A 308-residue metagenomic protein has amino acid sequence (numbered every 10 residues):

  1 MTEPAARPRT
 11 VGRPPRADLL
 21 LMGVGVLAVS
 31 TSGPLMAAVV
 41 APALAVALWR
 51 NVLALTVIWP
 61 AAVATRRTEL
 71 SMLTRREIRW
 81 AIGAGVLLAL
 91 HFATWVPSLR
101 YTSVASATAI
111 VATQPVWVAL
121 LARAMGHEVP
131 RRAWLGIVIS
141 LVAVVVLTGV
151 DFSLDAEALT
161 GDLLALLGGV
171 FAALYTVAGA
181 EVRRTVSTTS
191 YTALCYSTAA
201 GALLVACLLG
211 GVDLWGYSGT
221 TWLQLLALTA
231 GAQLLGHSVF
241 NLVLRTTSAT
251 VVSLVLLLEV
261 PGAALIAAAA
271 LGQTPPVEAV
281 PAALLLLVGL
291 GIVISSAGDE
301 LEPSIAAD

Functional and structural regions predicted by a protein language model:
M1-L48, A54, A61, G83-T94 (+4 more regions): Glycine-/small-residue-enriched transmembrane alpha-helix faces in small-molecule transporters and effluxers
T2-P8, N51, V150, T221-L223 (+1 more regions): C-terminal-most transmembrane helix of multi-pass membrane proteins
P14-D18, V40-L48, M72-I78, W134 (+3 more regions): Juxtamembrane helix-entry segments on the extracytoplasmic side of multipass membrane proteins
L27-S30, V52, W59, G85 (+8 more regions): Hydrophobic/small/kink-forming positions within alpha-helical transmembrane segments of polytopic membrane proteins
A28-V29, G33, W59, T65-V111 (+2 more regions): Specific transmembrane alpha-helical segments of multi-pass solute transporters/efflux pumps, especially DMT/EamA
A45-T56, L88, V96-E128, L167-G168 (+1 more regions): Specific alpha-helical transmembrane segments that line the substrate/conduction pathway and gating interfaces
I82, T113, V129-D151, A172 (+3 more regions): Hydrophobic transmembrane alpha-helices of multi-pass small-molecule transport proteins
A107-T113, A178-G201, Q233-A269: Helix-helix packing/entry segments at the starts of transmembrane helices
